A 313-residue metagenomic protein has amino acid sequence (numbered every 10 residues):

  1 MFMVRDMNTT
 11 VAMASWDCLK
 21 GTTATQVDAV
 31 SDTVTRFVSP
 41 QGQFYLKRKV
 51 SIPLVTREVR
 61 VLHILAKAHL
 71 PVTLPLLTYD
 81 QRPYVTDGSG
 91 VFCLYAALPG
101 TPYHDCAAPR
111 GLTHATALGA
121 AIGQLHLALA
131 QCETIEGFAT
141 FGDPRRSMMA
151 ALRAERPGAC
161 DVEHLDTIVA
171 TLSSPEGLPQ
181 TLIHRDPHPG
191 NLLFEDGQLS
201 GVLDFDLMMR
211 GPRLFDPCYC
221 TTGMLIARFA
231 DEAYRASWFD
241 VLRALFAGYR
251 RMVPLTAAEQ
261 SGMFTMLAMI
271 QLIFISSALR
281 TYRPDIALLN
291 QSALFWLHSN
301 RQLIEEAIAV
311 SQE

Functional and structural regions predicted by a protein language model:
M1-Y79, Q198, Q312: Conserved NTP-binding catalytic cores of kinases and kinase-like/nucleotidyltransferase enzymes across multiple kinase
A14-T22, A151, L165-E176: Short Pro/Gly-enriched beta-strand edge/turn motifs at strand-loop
S31-P40, Y45-L46, P75, A170-F215: Active-site acidic catalytic loop and adjacent metal/ATP-binding pocket of ATP-dependent phosphoryl transfer enzymes
S39-C132: ATP-binding pocket architecture of kinase catalytic cores
D105-A159, Q180, R210: A cross-family kinase active-site recognition segment
F215-V253, M269-P284: Active-site activation/catalytic loop segments of kinase-like enzymes and analogous catalytic loops in related
L255-L267: All-alpha amphipathic helical-bundle segments outside canonical DNA-binding/catalytic cores that form hydrophobic
F274-E313: ATP/Mg2+ or Mg2+-diphosphate-binding catalytic cores that bind nucleotide phosphates or diphosphates via glycine-rich
